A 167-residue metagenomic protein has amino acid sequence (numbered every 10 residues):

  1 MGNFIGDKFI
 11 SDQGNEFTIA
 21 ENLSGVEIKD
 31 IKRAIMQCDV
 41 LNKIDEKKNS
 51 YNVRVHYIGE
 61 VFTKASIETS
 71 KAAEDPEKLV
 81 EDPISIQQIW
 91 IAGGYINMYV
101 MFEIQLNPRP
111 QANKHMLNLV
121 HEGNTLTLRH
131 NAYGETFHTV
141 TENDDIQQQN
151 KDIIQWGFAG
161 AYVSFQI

Functional and structural regions predicted by a protein language model:
M1-K8: Structural detector for short beta-strands of small beta-barrel domains
Q13-E27: Beta-strand/loop nucleic-acid-binding surfaces
L23-V26, Q87, N150-Q155: Beta-strand-rich interaction surfaces with strong enrichment in secreted/lumenal proteins
G25-R54: Flexible glycine-rich surface loops and low-complexity tracts that mediate binding to linear polymers
I28-D30, W90-G94, G157-A159: Solvent-exposed loop and beta-edge segments used for protein-protein assembly and interaction
K32, E135-I167: Short, solvent-exposed, Trp/other aromatic-anchored flexible loops in extracytoplasmic proteins
I44-M101: Surface-exposed beta-loop interaction hotspot
I86-N143: Short helix-loop boundary/capping segments
